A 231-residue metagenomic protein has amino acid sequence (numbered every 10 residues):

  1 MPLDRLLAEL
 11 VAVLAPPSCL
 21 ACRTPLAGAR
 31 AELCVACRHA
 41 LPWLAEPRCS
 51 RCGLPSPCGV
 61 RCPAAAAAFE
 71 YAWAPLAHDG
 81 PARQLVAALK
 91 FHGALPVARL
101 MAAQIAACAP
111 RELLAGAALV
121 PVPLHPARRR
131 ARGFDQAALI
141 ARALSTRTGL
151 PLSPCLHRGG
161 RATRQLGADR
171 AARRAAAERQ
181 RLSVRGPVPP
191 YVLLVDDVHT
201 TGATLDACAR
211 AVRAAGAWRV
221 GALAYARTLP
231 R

Functional and structural regions predicted by a protein language model:
M1-R231: Glycine-rich phosphate/pyrophosphate-handling loop used in enzymes and phosphotransfer proteins
